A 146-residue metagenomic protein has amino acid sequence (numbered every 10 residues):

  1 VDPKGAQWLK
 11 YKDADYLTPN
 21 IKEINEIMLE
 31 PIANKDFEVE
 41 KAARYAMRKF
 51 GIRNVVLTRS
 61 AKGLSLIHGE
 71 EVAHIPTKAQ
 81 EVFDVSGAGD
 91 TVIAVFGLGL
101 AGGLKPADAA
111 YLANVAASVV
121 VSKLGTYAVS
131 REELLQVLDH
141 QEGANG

Functional and structural regions predicted by a protein language model:
V1-V72: Conserved phosphate/ATP/ADP-binding segment of small-molecule kinases
F50, K78-Q141: Conserved post-catalytic alpha-helical subdomain immediately downstream of the catalytic base and nucleotide-binding
I75: Hydrophobic residues at beta-strand termini and immediately following loops that shape nucleotide-binding pockets
E142-G146: Alpha-helical linker/edge segments of TPR/alpha-solenoid repeat scaffolds and analogous pre-/post-domain helices
